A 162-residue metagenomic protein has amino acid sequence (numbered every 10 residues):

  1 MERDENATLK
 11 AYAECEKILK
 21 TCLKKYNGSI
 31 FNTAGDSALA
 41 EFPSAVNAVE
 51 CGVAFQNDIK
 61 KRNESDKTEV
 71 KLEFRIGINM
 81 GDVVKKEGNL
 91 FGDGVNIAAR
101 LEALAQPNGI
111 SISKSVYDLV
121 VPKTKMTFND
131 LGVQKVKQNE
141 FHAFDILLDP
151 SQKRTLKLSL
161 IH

Functional and structural regions predicted by a protein language model:
M1-C51, D58: Catalytic NTP-binding/metal-coordinating core of nucleotidyl cyclase/transferase enzymes
L39-L147: Catalytic beta-strand-to-alpha-helix segment of the class III nucleotidyl cyclase homology domain
D149-S151: Two-component histidine kinase transmitter core
K153-L158: Disordered, acidic interdomain junction associated with two-component signaling
I161-H162: Conserved small/polar residues in nucleotide/adenosyl-binding loops
